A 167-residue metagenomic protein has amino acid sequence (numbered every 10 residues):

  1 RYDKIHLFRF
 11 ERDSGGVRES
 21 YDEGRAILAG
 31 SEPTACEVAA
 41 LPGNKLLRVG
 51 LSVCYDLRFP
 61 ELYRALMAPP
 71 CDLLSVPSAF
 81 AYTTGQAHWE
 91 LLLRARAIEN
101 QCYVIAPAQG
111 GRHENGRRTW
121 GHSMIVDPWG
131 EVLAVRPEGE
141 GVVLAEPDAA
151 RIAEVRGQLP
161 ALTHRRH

Functional and structural regions predicted by a protein language model:
R1-P69, Y82-L91, Q158-A161: Active-site catalytic loop in hydrolytic enzyme cores
Y2, H6, G141-V142, A149: Short secondary-structure boundary motifs at beta->alpha junctions and helix caps
L7-F8, A81, G111, R151: Active-site/binding-pocket entry motifs
F10, L133, V155: Residues that scaffold the ATP/ADP-binding catalytic core of kinase and kinase-like folds
A35-E37, I125, L144-E146: Short, well-ordered beta-strand micro-motif
A39-P42, P128-G130, D148-A150: Short loop segments at secondary-structure junctions
L57-V143: CN hydrolase (nitrilase-like) catalytic-core segments centered on the catalytic cysteine and neighboring Lys/Glu
A150-H167: A short C-terminal boundary segment appended to hydrolase-like catalytic domains
